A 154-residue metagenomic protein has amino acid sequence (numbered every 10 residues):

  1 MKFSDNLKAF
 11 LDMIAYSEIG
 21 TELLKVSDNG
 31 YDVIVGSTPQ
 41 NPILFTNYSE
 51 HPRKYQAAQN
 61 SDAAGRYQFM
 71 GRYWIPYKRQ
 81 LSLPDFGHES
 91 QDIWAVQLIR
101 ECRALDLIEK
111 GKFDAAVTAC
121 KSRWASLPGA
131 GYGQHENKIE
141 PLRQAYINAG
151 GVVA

Functional and structural regions predicted by a protein language model:
M1-P84, I93-A154: Cell-wall polysaccharide-cleaving catalytic domain and substrate-binding groove, primarily in peptidoglycan/chitin
